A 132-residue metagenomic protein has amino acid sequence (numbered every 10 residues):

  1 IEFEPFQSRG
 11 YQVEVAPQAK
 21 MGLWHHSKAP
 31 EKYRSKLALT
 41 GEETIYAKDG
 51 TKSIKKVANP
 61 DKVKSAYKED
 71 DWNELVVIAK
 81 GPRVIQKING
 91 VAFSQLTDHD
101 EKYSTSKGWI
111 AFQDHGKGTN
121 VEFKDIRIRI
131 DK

Functional and structural regions predicted by a protein language model:
I1-K132: Carbohydrate-interacting regions of secretory-pathway proteins
